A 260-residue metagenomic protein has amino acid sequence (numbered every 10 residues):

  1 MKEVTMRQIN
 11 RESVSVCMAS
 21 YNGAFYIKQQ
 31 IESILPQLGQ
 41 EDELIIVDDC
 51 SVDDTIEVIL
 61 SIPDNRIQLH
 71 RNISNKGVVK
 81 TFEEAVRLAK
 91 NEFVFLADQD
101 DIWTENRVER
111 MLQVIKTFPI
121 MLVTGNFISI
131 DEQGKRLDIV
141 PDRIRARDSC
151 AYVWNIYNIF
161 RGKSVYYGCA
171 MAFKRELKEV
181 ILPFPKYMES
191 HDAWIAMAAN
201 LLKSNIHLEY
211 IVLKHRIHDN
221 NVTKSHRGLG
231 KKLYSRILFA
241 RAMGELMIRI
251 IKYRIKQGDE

Functional and structural regions predicted by a protein language model:
G23-P36: Short, well-formed alpha-helical segments that are part of the catalytic scaffolds of diverse glycosyltransferases
Y26-K28, D53-S61, I102, N106: Acidic helix N-cap motif at the loop->helix transition within catalytic regions of sugar-transfer enzymes
S33, D48-E57, S74: A conserved acidic beta->alpha catalytic loop
E41-C50, H70-R71: Short beta-strand/loop segment that forms part of the nucleotide-sugar
N72-A89: Glycine-rich, basic loop-to-helix element that forms the pyrophosphate-binding segment of sugar-nucleotide handling
V94: Short aromatic/hydrophobic "clamp" motif used to bind/position activated sugar donors
V108-D138: Conserved donor NDP-sugar-binding/catalytic core segment of glycosyltransferases
C150-H226: Conserved nucleotide-sugar donor-binding catalytic segment
